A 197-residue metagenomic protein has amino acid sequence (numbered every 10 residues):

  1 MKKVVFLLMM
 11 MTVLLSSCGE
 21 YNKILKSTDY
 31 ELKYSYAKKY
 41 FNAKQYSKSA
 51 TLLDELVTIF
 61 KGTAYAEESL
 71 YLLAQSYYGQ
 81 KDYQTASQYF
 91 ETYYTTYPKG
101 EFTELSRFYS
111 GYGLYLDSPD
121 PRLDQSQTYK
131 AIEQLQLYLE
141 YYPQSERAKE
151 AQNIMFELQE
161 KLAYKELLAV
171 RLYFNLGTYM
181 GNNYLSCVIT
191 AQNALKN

Functional and structural regions predicted by a protein language model:
K2-L8: Sec-dependent signal peptide recognition, specifically the positively charged N-region followed immediately by
F6, L14-N197: Acidic, polar-rich low-complexity tracts and alpha-helical solenoid repeat scaffolds
